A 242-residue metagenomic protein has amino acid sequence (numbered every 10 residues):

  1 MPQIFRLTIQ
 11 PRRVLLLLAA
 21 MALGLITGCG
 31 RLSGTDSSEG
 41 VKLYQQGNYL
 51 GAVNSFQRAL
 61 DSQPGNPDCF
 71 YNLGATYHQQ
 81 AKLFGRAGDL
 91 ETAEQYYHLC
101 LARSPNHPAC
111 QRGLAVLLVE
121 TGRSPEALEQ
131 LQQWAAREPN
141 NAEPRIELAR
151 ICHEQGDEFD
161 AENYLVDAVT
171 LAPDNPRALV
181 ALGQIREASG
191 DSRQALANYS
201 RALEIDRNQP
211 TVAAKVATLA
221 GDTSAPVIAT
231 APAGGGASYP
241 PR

Functional and structural regions predicted by a protein language model:
M1-C29: Sec-dependent bacterial lipoprotein signal peptides
L23-Q46: Bacterial Sec signal peptide processing site at the extreme N-terminus
S33-G34, P67-D68, P108-A109, A142-E143 (+2 more regions): Helix-start (N-cap) detector for alpha-helical repeat units in TPR-like alpha-solenoids, especially tetratricopeptide
G47-R58, A81-L99, E120-Q133, Q155-D167 (+2 more regions): Structural signature of tandem alpha-helical TPR/SEL1-like repeats, specifically the intra-repeat loop/turn
R112, V119, A136, A225-R242: Intrinsically disordered, low-complexity, charge-biased linker/tail regions
